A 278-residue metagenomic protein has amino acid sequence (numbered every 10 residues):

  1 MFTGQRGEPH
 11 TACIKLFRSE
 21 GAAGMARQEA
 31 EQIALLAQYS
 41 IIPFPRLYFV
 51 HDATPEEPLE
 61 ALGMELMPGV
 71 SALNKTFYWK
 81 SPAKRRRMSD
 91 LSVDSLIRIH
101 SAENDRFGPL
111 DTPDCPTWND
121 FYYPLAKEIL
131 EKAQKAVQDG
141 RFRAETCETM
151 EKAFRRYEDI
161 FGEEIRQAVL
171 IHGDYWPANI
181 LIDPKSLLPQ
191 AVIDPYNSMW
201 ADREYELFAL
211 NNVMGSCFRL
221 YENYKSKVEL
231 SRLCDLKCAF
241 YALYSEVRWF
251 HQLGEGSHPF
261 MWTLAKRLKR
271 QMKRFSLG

Functional and structural regions predicted by a protein language model:
F2-P116, D120-Y123, I165: ATP-binding pocket architecture of kinase catalytic cores
K15-L16, Y48-F49, D111, L170-G173 (+3 more regions): Short beta-strand segments
E31, W79-S81, L187-L188, L207-L210 (+2 more regions): Glycine-rich, phosphate-binding/catalytic loops in enzymes
L62, D111-I160: Active-site catalytic-loop/activation-segment of kinase and kinase-like phosphoryl-transfer enzymes
T149-Q167, Y175, K185-S186: Flexible internal linker/loop segments at domain or repeat junctions
Q167-L170, W176-L236: Active-site Asp-x-Gly
S226, W249-G278: ATP/Mg2+ or Mg2+-diphosphate-binding catalytic cores that bind nucleotide phosphates or diphosphates via glycine-rich
C238-R248: Hydrophobic alpha-helical segments that form the core of small-molecule binding pockets and/or dimer interfaces
